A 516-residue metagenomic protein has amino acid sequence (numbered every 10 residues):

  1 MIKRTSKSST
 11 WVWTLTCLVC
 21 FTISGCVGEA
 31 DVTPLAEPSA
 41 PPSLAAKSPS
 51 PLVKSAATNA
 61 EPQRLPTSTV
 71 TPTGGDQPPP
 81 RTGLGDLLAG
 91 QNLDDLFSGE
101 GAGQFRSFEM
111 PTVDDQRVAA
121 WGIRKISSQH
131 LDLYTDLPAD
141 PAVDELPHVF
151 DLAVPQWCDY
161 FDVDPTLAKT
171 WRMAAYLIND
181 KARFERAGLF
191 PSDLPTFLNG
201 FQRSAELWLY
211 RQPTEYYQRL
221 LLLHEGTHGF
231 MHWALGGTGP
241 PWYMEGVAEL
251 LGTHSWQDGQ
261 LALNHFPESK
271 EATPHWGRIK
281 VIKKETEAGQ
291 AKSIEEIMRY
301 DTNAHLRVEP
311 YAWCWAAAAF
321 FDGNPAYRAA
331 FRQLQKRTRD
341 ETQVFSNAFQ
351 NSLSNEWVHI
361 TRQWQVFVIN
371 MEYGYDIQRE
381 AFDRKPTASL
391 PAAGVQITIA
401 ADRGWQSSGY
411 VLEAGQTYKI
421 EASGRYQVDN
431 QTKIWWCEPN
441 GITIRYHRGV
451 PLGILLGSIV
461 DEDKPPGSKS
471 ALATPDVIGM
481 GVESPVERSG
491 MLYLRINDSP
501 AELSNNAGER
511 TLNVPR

Functional and structural regions predicted by a protein language model:
T22-G25: C-terminal motif of bacterial Sec signal peptides marking the signal peptidase cleavage site
V27-A30: Bacterial signal peptide processing site
T33-G75: Post-signal peptide N-terminal segment of mature Sec-exported envelope proteins
P49, K54-A56, E61-Q63, R337-G415: Beta/coil-rich, acidic/histidine-enriched accessory regions frequently appended to metallopeptidases
D94-P111, V118-Y243, S255-D258, A288-K292 (+2 more regions): Juxtacatalytic substrate-recognition/specificity segment
A119, A187-E206, R211-P213, Y217 (+1 more regions): Acidic/His/Gly-enriched intrinsically disordered linker/tail segments that often contain short helix/coil "MoRF-like"
Q416-I420, V486-I496: Noncatalytic modules at the cell exterior or secretory-pathway interfaces, chiefly beta-strand-rich lectin/adhesion
V428-I478: Surface-exposed beta-strand/loop patches in noncatalytic accessory domains and peripheral targeting/linker segments
